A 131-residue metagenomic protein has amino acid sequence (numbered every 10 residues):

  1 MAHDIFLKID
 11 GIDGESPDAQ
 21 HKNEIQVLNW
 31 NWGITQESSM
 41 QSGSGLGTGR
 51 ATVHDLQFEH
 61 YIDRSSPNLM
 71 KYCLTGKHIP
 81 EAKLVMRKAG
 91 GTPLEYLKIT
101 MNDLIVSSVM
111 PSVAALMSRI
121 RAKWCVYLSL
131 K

Functional and structural regions predicted by a protein language model:
M1-K131: Glycine-rich, low-complexity intrinsically disordered segments
